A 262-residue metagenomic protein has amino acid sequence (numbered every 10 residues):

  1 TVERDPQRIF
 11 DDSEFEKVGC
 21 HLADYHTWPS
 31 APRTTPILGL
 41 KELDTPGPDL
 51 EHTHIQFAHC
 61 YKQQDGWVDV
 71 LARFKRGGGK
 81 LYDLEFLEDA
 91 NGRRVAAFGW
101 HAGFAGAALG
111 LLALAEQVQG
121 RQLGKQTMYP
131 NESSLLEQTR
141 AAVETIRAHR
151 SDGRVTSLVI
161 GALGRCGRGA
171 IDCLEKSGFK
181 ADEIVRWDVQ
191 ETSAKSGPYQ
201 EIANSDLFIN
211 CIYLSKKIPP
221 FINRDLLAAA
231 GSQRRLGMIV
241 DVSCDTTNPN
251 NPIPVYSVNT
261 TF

Functional and structural regions predicted by a protein language model:
T1-F10, Q122-I212: Glycine-rich phosphate/diphosphate-binding loop of Rossmann-like nucleotide-binding domains
T1-R73: An N-terminal-biased, well-structured beta-alpha scaffold segment characteristic of Rossmann-like dinucleotide-binding
E3-Q7, E42, H59-C60, F86-D89 (+3 more regions): Short, ordered loop/turn segments at secondary-structure junctions
P29-T45, A181-L227, S232-R234, M238-D245: Rossmann-like NAD(P)-binding element
T34, E51, D152-T156, L236: Phosphate-coordination loops involved in phosphoryl transfer and adenosine-cofactor binding
T45-G153: Glycine/serine-rich phosphate-binding loop and adjoining beta1-alpha1 elements at the start of nucleotide-handling
H59-N91, F221-F262: Rossmann-fold NAD(P)-binding glycine/threonine-rich loop
R165-A170, K216-F221, N248-P249: Short glycine/serine/threonine-rich phosphate/pyrophosphate-binding segments that cradle anionic phosphate groups
